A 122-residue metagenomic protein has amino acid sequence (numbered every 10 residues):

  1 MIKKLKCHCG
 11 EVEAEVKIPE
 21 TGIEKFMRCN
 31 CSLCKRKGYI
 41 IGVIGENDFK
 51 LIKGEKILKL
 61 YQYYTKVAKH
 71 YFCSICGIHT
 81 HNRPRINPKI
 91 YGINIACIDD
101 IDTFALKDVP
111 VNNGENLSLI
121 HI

Functional and structural regions predicted by a protein language model:
M1-I120: A short Gly-Trp-Pro
